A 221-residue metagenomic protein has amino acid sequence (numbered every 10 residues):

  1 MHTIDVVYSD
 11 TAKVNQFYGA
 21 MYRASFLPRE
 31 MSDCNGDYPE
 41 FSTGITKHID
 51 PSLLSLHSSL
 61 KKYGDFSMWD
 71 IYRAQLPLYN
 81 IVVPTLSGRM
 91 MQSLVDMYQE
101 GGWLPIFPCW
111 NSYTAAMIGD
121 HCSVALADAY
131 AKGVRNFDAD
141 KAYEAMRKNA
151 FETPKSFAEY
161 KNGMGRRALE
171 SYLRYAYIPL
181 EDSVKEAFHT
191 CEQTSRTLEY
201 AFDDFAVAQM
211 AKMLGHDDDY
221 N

Functional and structural regions predicted by a protein language model:
M1-K62, D96, W103-I106, R135-N136 (+1 more regions): Acidic/polar, glycine-enriched structural segments that form the non-catalytic walls/loops of the carbohydrate-binding
I4-D10, K61-D65, I71-P77, I81-L104 (+2 more regions): A conserved hydrophobic secondary-structure block that centers on an alpha-helix together with its immediately flanking
T11-A12, S52-L53, D65-M68, A116-M117 (+1 more regions): Short helix-capping and inter-helix turn/linker motifs at the boundaries of alpha-helical repeat units
A12-G19, R73, L86-R89, S93 (+4 more regions): Extracytoplasmic/secreted proteins, especially bacterial periplasmic and envelope-associated proteins
G19-D33, D70-S87, A127-K132, F205-H216: Alpha-helical support elements that line or immediately flank enzyme active sites and cofactor-binding pockets
I45-I49, N80-P84, D182-K185: Short, mixed-charge, low-aromatic patches
S52-L56, D65-M68, Y72, L104 (+2 more regions): A generic structural signal for ordered alpha-helices
Y98-N221: Active-site cavity-forming subdomains of large catalytic enzyme subunits
